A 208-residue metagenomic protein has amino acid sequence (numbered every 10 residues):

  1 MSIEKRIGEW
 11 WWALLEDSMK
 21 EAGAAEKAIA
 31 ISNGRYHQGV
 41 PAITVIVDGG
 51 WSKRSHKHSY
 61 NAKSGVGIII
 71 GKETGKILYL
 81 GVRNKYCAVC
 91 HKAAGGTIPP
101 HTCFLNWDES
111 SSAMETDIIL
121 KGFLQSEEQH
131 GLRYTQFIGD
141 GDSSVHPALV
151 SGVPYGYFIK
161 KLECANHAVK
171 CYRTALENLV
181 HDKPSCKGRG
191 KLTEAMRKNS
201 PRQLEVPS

Functional and structural regions predicted by a protein language model:
M1-Q136, S143, P147-S208: RNase H-like nuclease fold core
